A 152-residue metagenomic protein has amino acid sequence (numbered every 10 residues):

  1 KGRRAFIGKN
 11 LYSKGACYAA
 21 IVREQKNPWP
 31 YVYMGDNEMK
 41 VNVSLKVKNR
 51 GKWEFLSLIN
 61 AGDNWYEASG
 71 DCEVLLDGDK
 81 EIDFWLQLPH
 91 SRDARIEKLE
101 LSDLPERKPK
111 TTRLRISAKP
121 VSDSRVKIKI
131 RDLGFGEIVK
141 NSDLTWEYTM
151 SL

Functional and structural regions predicted by a protein language model:
K1-A5: Short glycine-rich phosphate-binding loop at a beta-alpha junction
F6-P109, R113: Acidic, glycine/GT-rich loop-and beta-edge segments that sit at the periphery of enzyme/chaperone cores
R113-L152: Generic C-terminus detector
